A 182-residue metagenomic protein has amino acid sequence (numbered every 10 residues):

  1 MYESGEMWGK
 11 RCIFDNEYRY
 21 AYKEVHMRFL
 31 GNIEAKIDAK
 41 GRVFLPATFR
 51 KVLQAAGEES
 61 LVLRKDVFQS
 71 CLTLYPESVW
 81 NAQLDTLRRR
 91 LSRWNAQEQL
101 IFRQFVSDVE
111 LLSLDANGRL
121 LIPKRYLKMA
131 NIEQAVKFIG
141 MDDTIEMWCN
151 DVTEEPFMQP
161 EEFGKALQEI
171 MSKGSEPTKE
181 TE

Functional and structural regions predicted by a protein language model:
M1-I33, A39-K40, F49-L112, A116-N117 (+1 more regions): Flexible "stalk/tail and boundary" regions
